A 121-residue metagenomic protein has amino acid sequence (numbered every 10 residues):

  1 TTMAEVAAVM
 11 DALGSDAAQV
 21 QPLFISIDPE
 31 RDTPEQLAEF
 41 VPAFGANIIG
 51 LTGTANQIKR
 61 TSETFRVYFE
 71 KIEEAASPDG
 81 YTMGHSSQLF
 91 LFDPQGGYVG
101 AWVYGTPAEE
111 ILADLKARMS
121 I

Functional and structural regions predicted by a protein language model:
T1-Q36: Membrane-embedded segments
T2-E5, T33-Q36, T54-T61, I111: Stable alpha-helical elements in mature extracytoplasmic
D11-S15, P42-I49, E63-V67, G97 (+2 more regions): Sec-exported extracytoplasmic/periplasmic mature domains
A17-Q19, V41-P42, L91-F92: Short, flexible turn/loop "capping" segments at secondary-structure junctions
L23, A38-S86: Short, internal strand/loop/helix patches that form the active-site neighborhood or redox-interaction surface
I25-I27, G53, P94: Cofactor-binding loop segments of dinucleotide-utilizing enzymes, especially the Rossmann-like FAD- and NAD(P)+-binding
A75-I121: Thiol-/selenol-based redox modules, centered on thioredoxin-like and closely related oxidoreductase domains
